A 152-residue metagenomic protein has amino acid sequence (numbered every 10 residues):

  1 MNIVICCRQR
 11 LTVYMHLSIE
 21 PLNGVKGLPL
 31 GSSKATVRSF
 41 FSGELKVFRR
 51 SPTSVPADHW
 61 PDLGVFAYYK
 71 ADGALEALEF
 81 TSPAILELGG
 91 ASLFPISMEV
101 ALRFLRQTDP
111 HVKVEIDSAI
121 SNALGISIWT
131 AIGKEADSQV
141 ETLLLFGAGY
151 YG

Functional and structural regions predicted by a protein language model:
I5-G152: Short helix/turn-capping signatures at newly exposed starts of structured segments
